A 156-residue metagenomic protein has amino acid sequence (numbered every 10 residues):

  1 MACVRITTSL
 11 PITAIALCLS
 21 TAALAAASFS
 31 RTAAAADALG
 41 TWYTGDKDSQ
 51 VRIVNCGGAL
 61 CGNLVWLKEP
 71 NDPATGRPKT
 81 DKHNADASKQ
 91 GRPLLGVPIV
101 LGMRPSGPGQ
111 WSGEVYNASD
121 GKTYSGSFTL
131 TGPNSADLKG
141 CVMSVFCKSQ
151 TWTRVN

Functional and structural regions predicted by a protein language model:
A2-S20: Bacterial N-terminal signal peptides that target proteins for export
S20-A23, S30: N-terminal signal peptide c-region/cleavage motif recognized by signal peptidases
S30-T41, C147: N-terminal helix-cap/turn-to-beta initiation motif at the start of protein domains
A38-L39, G45-S119, T123-G126: Central antiparallel beta-sheet cores of small beta-barrel/beta-sandwich binding domains
G107, G132-N134: Residue-level recognition of beta-strand termini and adjacent short loop/turns
D120, S125-F128, A136-S149: Short, exposed beta-strand-loop hairpins at the edges of beta-sheets in extracellular/periplasmic proteins
V155-N156: Short, solvent-exposed mixed-charge patches
